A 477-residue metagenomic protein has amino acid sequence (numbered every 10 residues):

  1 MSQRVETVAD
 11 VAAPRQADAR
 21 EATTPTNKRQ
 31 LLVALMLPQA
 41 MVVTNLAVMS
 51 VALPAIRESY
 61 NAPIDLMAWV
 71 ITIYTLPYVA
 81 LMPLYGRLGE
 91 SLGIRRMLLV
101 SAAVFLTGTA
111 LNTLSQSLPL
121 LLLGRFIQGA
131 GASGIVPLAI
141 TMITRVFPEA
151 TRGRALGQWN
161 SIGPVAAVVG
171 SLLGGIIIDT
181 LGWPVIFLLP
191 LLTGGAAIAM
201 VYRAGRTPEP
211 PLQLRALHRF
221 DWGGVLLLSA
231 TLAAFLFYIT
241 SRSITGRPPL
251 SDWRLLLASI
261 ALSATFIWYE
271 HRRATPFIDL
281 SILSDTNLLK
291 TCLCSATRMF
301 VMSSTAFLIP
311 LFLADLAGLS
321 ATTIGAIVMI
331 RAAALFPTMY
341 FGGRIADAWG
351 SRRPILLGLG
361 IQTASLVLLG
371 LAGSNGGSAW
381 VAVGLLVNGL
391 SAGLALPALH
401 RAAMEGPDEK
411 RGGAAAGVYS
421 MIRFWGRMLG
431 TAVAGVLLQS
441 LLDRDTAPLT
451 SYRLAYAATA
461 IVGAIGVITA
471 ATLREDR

Functional and structural regions predicted by a protein language model:
M1-T44, E58: Cytosolic juxtamembrane N-terminal segment immediately preceding the first transmembrane helix of multi-pass
R20-T26, L214-H218, Y419: Short, Lys/Arg-rich N-terminal segment immediately upstream of the first membrane anchor
K28-L53, Y60, I64-I73, P77-G86 (+11 more regions): 12-transmembrane solute porter fold
S50-P54, T107-N112, A166-D179, G205-T207 (+2 more regions): Membrane-embedded alpha-helical segments in integral membrane proteins
M82-G223, N375, E409, G413 (+2 more regions): Helix-loop-helix hairpins in multi-pass membrane proteins, especially solute transporters
T113-L120, Y202-G205, I239-T245, I267-A274 (+2 more regions): Transmembrane helix-loop junctions and nearby membrane-interface residues
D179-C294, L319, I327, T459-A460: Hydrophobic transmembrane-helix bundles of small-molecule transporters
